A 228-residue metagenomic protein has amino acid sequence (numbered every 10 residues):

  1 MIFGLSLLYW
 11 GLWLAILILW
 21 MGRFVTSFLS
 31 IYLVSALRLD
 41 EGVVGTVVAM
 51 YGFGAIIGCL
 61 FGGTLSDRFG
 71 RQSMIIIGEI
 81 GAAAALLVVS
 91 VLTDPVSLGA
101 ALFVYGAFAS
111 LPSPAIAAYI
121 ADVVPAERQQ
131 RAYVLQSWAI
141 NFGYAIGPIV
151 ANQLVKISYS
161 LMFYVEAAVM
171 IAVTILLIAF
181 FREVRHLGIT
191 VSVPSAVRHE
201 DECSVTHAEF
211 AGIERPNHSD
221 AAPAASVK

Functional and structural regions predicted by a protein language model:
L5-G52: Helix-loop boundary and gating motifs at the non-cytosolic
F24, G52-I56, L60, Y144-A145: Residue-level signature of mid-helix packing/kink "hotspots" within the transmembrane helices of 12-pass Major
S30, I146-V155, Y159: Small-residue (Gly/Pro/Ala) motifs that create kinks and tight helix-helix packing interfaces
G58-G70, V155: Helix-to-loop junctions at the C-terminal end of transmembrane segments in multipass secondary transporters
S73-V88: Structural signature of the two symmetry-related core transmembrane helices
S90-A101: Helix-loop junctions at membrane interfaces in 12-TM secondary transporters
V104-I116: Core transmembrane helices of Major Facilitator Superfamily
F163-A179: Symmetry-related core transmembrane helices of the 12-TM Major Facilitator Superfamily/SLC fold
